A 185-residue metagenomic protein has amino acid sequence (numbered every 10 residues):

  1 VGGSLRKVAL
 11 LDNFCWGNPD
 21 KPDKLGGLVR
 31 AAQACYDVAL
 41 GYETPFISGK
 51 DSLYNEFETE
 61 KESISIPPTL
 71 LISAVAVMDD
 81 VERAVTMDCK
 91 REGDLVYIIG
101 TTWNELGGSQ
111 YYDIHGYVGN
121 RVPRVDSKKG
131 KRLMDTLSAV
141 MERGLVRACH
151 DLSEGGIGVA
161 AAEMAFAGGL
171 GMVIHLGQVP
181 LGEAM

Functional and structural regions predicted by a protein language model:
V1-N18, K24-L28, Y36, L40-Y42 (+2 more regions): Mobile "lid/hinge" segments at catalytic clefts and subdomain interfaces of large enzymes
K24-V38, Y42, I47-L71, E142-M185: Glycine-/charge-enriched secondary-structure boundary and capping motifs
F46, R132-D135: Phosphate/ATP-binding catalytic cores across multiple sugar-kinase/actin-like superfamilies, primarily ASKHA
K129-R132, S153: Short, contiguous, pocket-lining structural segments that sit at or immediately flank catalytic/ligand-binding sites
